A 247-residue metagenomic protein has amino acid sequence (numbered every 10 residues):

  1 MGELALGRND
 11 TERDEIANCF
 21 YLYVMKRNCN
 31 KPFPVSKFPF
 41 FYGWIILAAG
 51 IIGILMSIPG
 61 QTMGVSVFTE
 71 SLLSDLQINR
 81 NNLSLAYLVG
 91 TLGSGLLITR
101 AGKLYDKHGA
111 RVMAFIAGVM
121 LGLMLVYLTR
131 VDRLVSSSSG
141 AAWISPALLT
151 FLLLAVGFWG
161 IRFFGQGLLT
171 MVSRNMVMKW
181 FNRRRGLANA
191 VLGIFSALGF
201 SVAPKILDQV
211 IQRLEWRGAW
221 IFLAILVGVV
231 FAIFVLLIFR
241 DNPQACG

Functional and structural regions predicted by a protein language model:
F20, M25-G53: Cytosolic juxtamembrane N-terminal segment immediately preceding the first transmembrane helix of multi-pass
I45-S71, L76-R80, A101, P204: Extracytoplasmic
L55, M124, S139-L168: Hydrophobic core of transmembrane alpha-helices in multi-pass small-molecule transporters, especially MFS/SLC-type
L72, G165-F181: Intracellular juxtamembrane helix-capping segments at the cytosolic ends of symmetry-related transmembrane helices
L88-K103: Central cavity-lining transmembrane alpha-helices of secondary-active solute carriers, predominantly the Major
N182-P204: Glycine-rich segments within core transmembrane alpha-helices of 12-TM secondary carriers
W220-L237: Symmetry-related core transmembrane helices of the 12-TM Major Facilitator Superfamily/SLC fold
